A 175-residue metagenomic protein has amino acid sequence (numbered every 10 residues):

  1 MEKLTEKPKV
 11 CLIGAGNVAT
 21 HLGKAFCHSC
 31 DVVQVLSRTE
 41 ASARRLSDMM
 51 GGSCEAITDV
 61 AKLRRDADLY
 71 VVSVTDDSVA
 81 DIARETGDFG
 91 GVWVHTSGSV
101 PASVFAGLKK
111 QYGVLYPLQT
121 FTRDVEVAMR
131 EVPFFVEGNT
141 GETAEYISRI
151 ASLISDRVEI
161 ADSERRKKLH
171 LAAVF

Functional and structural regions predicted by a protein language model:
M1-T58: NAD(P)+-binding Rossmann beta1-loop-alpha1 motif at the extreme N-terminus of oxidoreductases
K7, V32, A67, G90-G91 (+1 more regions): A general structural motif
P8, S42-M49, S53, E126-L169: Internal alpha-helical scaffold of NAD(P)-dependent oxidoreductase catalytic cores
N17, A41-S42, D77-S78, V100 (+2 more regions): Short alpha-helical
C30-D31, G91, K110, D156: Short phosphate-binding/catalytic loops that engage adenosine nucleotides
E40, M49-V127, I147: Rossmann-like NAD(P)(H) cofactor-binding subdomain of soluble oxidoreductases
L169-F175: A short glycine-threonine-serine/GTX helix/turn-capping micro-motif
